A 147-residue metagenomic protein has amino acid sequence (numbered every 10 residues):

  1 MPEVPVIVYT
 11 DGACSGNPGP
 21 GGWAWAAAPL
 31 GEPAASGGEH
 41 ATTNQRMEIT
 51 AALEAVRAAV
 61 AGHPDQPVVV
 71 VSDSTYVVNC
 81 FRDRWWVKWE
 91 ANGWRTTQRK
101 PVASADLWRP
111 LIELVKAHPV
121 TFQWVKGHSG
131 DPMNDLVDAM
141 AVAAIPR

Functional and structural regions predicted by a protein language model:
M1-R46, T50, E54-G62, A139-R147: RNase H-like nuclease fold core
A13-G19, L53-L136, M140, I145: RNase H catalytic domain
